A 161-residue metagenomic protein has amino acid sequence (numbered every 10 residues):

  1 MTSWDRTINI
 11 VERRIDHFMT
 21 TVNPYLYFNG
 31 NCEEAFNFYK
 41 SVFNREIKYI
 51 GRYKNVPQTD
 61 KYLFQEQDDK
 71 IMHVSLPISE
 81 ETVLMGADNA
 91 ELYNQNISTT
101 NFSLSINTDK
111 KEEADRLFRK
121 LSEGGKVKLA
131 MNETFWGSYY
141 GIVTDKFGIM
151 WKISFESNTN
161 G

Functional and structural regions predicted by a protein language model:
T2-L129, I142-G161: Glyoxalase I/VOC metalloenzyme domain signal
N132: Short, structured beta-strand/loop micro-motifs enriched in basic residues and often containing a Trp
F135-S138: Short, small/polar residue-rich loop motifs at catalytic or cofactor-binding pockets
